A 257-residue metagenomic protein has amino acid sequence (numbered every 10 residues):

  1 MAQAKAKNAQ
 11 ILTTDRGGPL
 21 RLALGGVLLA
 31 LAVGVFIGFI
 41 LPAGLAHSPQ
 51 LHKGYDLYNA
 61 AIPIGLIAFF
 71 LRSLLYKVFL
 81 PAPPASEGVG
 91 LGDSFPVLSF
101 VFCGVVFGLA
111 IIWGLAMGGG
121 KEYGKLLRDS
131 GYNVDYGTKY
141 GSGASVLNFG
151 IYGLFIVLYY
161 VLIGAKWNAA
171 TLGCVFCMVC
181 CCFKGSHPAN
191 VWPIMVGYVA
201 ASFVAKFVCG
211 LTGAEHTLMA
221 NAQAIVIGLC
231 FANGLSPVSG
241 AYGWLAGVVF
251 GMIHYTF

Functional and structural regions predicted by a protein language model:
M1-F257: Alpha-helical multipass membrane-protein architecture
